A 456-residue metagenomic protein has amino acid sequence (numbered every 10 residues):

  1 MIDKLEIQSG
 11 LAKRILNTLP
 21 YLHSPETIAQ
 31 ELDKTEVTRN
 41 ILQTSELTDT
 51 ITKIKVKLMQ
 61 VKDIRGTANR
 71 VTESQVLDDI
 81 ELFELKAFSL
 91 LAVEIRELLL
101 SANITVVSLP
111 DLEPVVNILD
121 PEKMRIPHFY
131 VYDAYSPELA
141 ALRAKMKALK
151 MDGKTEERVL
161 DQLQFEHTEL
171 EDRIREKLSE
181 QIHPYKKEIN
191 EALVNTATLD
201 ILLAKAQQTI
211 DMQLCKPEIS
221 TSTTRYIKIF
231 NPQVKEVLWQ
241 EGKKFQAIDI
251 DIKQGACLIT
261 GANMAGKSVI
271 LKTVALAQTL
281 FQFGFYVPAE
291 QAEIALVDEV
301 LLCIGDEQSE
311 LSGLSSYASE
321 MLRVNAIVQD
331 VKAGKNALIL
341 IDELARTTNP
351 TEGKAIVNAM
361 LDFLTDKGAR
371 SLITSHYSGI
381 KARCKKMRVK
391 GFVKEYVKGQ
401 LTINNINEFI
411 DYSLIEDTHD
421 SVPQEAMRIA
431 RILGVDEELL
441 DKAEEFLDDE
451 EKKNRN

Functional and structural regions predicted by a protein language model:
M1-L142: Conserved amphipathic alpha-helical "coupling/scaffold" segments that transmit conformational changes between domains
R39-T48, R65-A68, T72, S89-L100 (+8 more regions): A structural signal for well-ordered alpha-helices, especially hydrophobic packing surfaces of coiled-coils
L47, L178-H183, C257-G261: Glycine- and acidic
T72, A204-L214, F283-E290: Active-site phosphate-binding and catalytic loops of NTP-dependent enzymes
E81-L82, I210-E218, L440-E444: Conserved C-terminal helix/linker of AAA+ ATPases
D111-D200: Extended, charged alpha-helical coiled-coil/arm scaffolds that mediate oligomerization and mechanical coupling in large
V194-E236: Charged, amphipathic alpha-helical linker segments immediately N-terminal to NTP-binding catalytic cores
S220-N456: ATPase nucleotide-binding head domains, primarily ABC-like/P-loop NTPase cores
